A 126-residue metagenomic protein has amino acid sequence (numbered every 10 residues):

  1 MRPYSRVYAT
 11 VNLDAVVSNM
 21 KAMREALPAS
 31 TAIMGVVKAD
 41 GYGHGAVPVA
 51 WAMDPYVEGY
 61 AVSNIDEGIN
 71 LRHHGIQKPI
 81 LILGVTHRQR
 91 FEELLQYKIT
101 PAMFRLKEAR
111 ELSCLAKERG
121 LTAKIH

Functional and structural regions predicted by a protein language model:
P3-V11, A15-S18, P28-H126: Active-site-proximal beta-alpha core segment in soluble small-molecule metabolic enzymes
